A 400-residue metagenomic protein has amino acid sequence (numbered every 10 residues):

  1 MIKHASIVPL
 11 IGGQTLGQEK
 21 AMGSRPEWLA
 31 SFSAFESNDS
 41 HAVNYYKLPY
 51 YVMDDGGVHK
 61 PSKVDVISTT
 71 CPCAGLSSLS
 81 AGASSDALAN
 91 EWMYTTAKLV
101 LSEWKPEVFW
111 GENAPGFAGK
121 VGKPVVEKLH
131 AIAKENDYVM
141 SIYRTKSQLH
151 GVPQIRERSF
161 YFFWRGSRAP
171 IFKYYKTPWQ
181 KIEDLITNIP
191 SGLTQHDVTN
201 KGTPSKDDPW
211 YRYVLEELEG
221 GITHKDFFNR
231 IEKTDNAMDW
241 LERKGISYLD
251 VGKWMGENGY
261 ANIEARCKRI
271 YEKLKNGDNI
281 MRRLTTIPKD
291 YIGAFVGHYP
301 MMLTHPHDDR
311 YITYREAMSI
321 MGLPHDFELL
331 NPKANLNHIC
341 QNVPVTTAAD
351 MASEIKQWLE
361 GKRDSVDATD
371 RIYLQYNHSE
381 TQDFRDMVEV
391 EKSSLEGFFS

Functional and structural regions predicted by a protein language model:
I2-K105, A114-G119, K123-E127: Core alpha/beta nucleotide-donor-binding catalytic domains of modification enzymes
I7, Q148, W164, V296-H298 (+1 more regions): Structured loops at beta-to-helix junctions and adjacent beta-edge loops in soluble globular domains
L10, V152-I155, T286-K289: A short catalytic or substrate-binding loop motif that flags glycine-/basic-rich loops and adjacent residues that bind
H41, Y175-P178, H305: Histidine-centered active-site/metal-ligand motif
H59-V64, L76-N276: Class I S-adenosyl-L-methionine
K63-I67, E157-S159, Y291-G293, D308: A generic secondary-structure signal marking the coil-to-beta-strand transition
T70, R165-A169, M301, D326: Short loop/turn segments at secondary-structure transitions that flank enzyme active sites
H224-S400: C-terminal target-recognition/interaction regions appended to catalytic cores
